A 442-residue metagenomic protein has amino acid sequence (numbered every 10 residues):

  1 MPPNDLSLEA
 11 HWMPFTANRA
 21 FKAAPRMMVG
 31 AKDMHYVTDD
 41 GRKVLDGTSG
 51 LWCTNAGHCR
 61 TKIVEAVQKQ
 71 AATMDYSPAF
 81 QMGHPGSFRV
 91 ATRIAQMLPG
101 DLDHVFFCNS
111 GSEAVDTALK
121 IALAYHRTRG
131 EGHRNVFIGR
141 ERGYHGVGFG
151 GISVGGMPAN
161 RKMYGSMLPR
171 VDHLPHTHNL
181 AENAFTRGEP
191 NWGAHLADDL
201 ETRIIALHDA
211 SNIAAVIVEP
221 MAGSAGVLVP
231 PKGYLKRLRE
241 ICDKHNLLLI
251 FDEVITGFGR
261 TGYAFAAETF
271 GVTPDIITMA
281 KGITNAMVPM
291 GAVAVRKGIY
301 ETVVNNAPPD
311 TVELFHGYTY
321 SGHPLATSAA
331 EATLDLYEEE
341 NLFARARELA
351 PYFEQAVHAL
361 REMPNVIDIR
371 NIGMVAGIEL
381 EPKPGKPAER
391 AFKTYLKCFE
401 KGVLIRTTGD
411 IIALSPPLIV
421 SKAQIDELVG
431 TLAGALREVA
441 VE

Functional and structural regions predicted by a protein language model:
M1-E442: Conserved N-terminal phosphate-binding loop of PLP-dependent enzymes in the Aspartate aminotransferase
